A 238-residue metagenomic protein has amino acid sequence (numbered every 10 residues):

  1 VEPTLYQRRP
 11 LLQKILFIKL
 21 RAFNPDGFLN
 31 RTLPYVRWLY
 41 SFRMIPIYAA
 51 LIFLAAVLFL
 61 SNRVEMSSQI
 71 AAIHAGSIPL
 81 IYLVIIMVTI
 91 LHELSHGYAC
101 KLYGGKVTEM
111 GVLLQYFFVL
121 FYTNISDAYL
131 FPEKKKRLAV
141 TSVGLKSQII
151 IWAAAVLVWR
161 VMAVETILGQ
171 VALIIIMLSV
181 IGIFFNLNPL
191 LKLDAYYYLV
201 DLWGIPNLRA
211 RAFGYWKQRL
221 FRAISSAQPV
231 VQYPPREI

Functional and structural regions predicted by a protein language model:
V1-W38: Long, charge-rich, low-complexity alpha-helical segments
F17, N30-R37, M44, G204 (+3 more regions): Short hydrophobic helices that act as membrane-entry/anchoring signals
L39-F42, I238: Juxtamembrane/start-of-transmembrane alpha-helix segments at the extracytoplasmic/lumenal side of membrane anchors
F42-Y48, S147-I149: Transmembrane alpha-helical segments and their cytosolic interface motifs in multi-pass membrane proteins
I45-F59: Hydrophobic core of alpha-helical transmembrane segments in multi-pass integral membrane proteins
L58-Q69, L157-M162: Juxtamembrane "helix-exit" motif on the non-cytosolic side of transmembrane helices
S67-A72, C100: Membrane-interface interhelical loops and short amphipathic "cap" helices that link adjacent transmembrane segments
A75-E237: Membrane-embedded catalytic scaffold of the fatty acid hydroxylase/desaturase
